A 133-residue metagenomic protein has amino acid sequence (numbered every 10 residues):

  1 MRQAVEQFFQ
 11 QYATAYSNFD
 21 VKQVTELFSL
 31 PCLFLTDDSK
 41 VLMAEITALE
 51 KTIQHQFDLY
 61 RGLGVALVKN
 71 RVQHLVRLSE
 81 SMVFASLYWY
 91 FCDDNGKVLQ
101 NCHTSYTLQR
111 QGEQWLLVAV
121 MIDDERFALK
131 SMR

Functional and structural regions predicted by a protein language model:
M1-L30: Short, low-complexity N-terminal intrinsically disordered segments enriched in polar/charged residues
K22-Q73: A solvent-exposed, acidic/Ser-Thr-rich amphipathic alpha-helical stretch
S39-K40, G96, E113: Detector for glycine-centered tight turns/loop "hinges" at secondary-structure junctions
L67, E80-W89: A short hydrophobic beta-strand element
N70-V76, W89-F91, H103-Q109: Hydrophobic/aromatic beta-strand elements that line small-molecule binding cavities or substrate pockets in beta-rich
F91-L99: Short, cysteine-centered beta-strand-loop-beta hairpins and adjacent loop/turn segments enriched in charged/polar
N101-R133: Short beta-strand edge/turn micro-motifs at domain boundaries
